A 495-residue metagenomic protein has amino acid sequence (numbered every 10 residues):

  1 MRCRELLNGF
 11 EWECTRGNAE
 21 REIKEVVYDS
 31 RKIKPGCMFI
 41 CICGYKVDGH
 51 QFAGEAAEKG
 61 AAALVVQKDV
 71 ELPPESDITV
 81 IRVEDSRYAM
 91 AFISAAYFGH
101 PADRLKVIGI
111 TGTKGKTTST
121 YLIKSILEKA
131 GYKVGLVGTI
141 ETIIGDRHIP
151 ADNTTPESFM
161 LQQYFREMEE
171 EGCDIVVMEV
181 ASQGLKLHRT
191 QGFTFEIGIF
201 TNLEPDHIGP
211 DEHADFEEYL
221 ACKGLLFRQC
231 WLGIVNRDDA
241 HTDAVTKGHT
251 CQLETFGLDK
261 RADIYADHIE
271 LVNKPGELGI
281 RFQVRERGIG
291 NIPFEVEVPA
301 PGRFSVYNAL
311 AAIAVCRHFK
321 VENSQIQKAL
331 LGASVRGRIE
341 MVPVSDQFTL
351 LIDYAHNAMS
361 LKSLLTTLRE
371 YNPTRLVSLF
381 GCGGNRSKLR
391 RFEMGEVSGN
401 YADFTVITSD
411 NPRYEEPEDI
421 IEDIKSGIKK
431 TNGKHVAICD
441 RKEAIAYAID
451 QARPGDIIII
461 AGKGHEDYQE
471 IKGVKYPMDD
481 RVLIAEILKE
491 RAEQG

Functional and structural regions predicted by a protein language model:
M1-C14, P35-M38, T250, I289 (+3 more regions): ATP-dependent carboxylate-amine ligase
M1-F92, R228, A240, A262-E270 (+4 more regions): N-terminal leader/targeting and accessory segments in enzymes
C3, F10, V70-S76, E171 (+2 more regions): Acidic, Mg2+-coordinating active-site environments of NTP-dependent enzymes
F10, M90-G233, R237, H241-H249 (+3 more regions): Phosphate-binding loop of NTP-binding sites
R31, G54, S125, R166 (+5 more regions): Alpha-helical segments flanking ligand/cofactor-binding loops in enzyme cores
G44-K46, S182-Q183, E204-H207, D239-A240 (+3 more regions): Short glycine-rich anion-binding loops that position phosphate/pyrophosphate groups of nucleotides and phosphorylated
L136, M178, G198, V235 (+4 more regions): Structural beta-sheet core signal
